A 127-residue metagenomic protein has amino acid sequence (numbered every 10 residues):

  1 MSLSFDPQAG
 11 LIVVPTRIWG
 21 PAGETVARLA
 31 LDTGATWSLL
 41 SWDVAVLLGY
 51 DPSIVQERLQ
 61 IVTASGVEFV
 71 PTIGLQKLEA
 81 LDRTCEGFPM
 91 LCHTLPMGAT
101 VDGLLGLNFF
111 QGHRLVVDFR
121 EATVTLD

Functional and structural regions predicted by a protein language model:
M1-D127: Pepsin/retropepsin-fold aspartyl endopeptidases
